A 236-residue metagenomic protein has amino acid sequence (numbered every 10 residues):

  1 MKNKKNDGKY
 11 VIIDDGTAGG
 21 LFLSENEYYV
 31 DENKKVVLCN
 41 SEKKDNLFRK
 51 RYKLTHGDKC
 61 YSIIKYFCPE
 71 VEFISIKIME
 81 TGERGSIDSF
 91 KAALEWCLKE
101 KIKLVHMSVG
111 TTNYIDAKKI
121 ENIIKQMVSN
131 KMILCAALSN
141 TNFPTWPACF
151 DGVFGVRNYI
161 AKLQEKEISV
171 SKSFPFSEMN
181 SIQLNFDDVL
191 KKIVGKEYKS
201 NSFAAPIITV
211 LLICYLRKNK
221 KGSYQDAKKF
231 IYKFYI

Functional and structural regions predicted by a protein language model:
M1-K59, I63, F67, V71 (+1 more regions): Active-site core segment of subtilase-fold serine proteases
K4, V128-S129, A148: Anion (oxyanion) recognition and catalysis
N6, I12, E25-E27, K103-H106 (+1 more regions): C-terminal subdomain of the subtilisin-like protease fold in secreted/lumenal serine endopeptidases
G8, F143-R217: Extracellular S/T/G-rich loop segment that most often corresponds to the catalytic His/Ser-adjacent loop
K9, E72, K131-I133, F154: Proline-centered loop/turn at the N-terminus of a beta-strand
L47-T111, T209: Subtilisin-like peptidase catalytic core
H106-S108, C135-L138, V156: Active-site neighborhood of phospho(di)ester-bond hydrolases with catalytic His/Asp-centered motifs
I115-L134: Catalytic-core regions built around general acid/base machinery
